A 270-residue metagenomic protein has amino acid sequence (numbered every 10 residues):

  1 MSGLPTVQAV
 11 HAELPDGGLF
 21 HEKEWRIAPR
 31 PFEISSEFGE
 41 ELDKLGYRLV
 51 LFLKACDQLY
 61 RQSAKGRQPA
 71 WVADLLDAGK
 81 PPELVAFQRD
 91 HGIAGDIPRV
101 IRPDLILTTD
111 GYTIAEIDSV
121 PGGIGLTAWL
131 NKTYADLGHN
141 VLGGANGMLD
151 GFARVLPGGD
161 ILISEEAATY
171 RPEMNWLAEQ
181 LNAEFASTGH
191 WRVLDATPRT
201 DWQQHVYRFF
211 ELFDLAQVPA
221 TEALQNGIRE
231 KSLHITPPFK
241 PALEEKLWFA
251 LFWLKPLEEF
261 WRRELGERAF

Functional and structural regions predicted by a protein language model:
M1-F270: Preference for protein termini
